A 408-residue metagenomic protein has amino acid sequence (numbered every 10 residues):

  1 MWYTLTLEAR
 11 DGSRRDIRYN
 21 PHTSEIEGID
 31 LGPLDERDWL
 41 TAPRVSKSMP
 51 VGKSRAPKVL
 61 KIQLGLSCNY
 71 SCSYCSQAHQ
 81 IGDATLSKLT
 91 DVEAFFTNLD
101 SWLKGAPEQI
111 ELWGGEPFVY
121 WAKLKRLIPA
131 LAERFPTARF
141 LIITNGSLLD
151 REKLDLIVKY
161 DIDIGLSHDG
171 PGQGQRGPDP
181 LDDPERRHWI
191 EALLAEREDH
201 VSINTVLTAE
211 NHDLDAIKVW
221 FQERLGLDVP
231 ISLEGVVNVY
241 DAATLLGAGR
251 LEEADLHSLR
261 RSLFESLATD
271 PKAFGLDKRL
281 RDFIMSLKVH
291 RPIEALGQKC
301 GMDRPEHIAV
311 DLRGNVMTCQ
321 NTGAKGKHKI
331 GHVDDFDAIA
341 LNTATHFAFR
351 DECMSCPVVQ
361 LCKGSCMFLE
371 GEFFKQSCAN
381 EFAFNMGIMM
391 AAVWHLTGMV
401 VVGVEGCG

Functional and structural regions predicted by a protein language model:
M1-K61, H79: N-terminal [4Fe-4S]-dependent radical SAM core
L7-S13, I17, T23, K47 (+2 more regions): Flexible mid-to-C-terminal extensions adjoining Fe-S/redox cofactors in radical SAM and related proteins
S24-P43, Q298-F336: A broadly conserved sequence feature marking short terminus-proximal activation segments in nucleic acid-centric
K53-V92: Canonical Radical SAM [4Fe-4S] cluster-binding loop centered on the CxxxCxxC motif and its immediate flanking residues
L64-S71, E116, C353-S355, V359-Q360: Cysteine-centered iron-sulfur cluster-binding motifs in ferredoxin-type domains/subunits of redox enzymes
C68, C72, L112, G314: Conserved, mostly hydrophobic/aromatic
I81, E93-E111, Y120-Y240: Radical SAM/AdoMet-radical enzyme domain recognition
A84, Q173-D303, A309-R313, G326: Radical SAM enzyme [4Fe-4S]-AdoMet core and its adjacent flexible, acidic and glycine-rich loops/tails across
